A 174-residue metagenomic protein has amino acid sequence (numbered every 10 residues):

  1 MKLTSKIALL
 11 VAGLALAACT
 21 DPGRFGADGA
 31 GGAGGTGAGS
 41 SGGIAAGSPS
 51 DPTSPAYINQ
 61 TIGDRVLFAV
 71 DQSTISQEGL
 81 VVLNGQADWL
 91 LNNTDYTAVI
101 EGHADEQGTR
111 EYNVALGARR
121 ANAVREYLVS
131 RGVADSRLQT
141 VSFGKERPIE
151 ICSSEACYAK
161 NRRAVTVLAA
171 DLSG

Functional and structural regions predicted by a protein language model:
M1-A8: Bacterial N-terminal signal peptides that target proteins for export
A15-A18: C-terminal motif of bacterial Sec signal peptides marking the signal peptidase cleavage site
T20-T97, D171-G174: Periplasmic peptidoglycan-binding/tethering modules of Gram-negative envelope proteins
E78-G85, E111, R119, A123 (+1 more regions): Extracytoplasmic/secreted proteins, especially bacterial periplasmic and envelope-associated proteins
T94-H103, A118-I149, R162-G174: A non-catalytic structural micro-motif
E150-S154: Short beta-alpha junctions and helix-cap segments that line functional grooves
A156-K160: A generic structural micro-feature
